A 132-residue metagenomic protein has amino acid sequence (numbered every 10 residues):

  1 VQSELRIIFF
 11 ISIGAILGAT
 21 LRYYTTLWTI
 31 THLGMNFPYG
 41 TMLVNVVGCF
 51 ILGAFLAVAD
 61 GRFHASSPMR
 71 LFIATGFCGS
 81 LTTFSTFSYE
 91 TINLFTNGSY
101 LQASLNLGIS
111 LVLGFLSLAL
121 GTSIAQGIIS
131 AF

Functional and structural regions predicted by a protein language model:
V1-F132: Membrane-interface helix-loop junctions in multi-pass transporters/channels
